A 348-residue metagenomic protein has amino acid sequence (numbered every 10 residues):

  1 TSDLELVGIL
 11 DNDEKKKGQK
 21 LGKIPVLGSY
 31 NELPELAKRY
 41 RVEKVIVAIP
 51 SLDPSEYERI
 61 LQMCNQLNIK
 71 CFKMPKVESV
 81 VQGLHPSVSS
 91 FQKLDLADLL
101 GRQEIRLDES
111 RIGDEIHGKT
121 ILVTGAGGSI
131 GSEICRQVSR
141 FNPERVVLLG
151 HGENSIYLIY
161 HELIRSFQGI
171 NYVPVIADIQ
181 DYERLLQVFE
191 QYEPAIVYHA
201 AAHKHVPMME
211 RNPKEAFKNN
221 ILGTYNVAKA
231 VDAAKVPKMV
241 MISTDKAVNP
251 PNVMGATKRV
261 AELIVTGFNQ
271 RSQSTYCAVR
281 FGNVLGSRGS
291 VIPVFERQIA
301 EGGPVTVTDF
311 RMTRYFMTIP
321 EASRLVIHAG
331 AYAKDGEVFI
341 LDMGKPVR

Functional and structural regions predicted by a protein language model:
T1-K73, V77-V80, N154-L158, R165 (+2 more regions): A solvent-exposed beta-alpha-beta segment
D3-L4, V138-R145: Conserved S-adenosyl-L-methionine
I24, Y30-N31, Y57-T120: Flexible, Lys/Arg-rich cytosolic regulatory linkers and terminal tails that connect or flank
A37, R41-K44, P143-E144, F189-Y198 (+2 more regions): Proline-aspartate-enriched helix->loop->beta-strand connector
L67, V81-G83, E193, H199 (+2 more regions): Conserved Rossmann-fold NAD(P)-dependent oxidoreductase catalytic core, especially the SDR/UDP-sugar
T120-F141: N-terminal Rossmann NAD(P)H-binding glycine-rich loop of SDR-like oxidoreductase domains
I164, K229-D232, V253-F339, G344-P346: NAD(P)-dependent short-chain dehydrogenase/reductase
V175-I196: Conserved Rossmann-fold cofactor-binding substructure of NAD(P)-dependent oxidoreductases
